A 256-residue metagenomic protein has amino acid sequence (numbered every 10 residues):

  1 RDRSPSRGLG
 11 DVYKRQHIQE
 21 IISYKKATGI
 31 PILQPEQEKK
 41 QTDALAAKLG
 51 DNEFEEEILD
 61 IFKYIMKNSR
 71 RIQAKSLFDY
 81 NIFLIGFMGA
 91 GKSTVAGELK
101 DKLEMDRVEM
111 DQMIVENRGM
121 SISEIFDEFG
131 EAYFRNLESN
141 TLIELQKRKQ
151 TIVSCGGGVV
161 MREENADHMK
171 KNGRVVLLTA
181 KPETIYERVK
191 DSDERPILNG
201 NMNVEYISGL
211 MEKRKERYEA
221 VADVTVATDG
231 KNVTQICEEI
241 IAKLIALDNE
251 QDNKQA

Functional and structural regions predicted by a protein language model:
D2-Y13: Single conserved hydrophobic/aromatic residue that forms the stacking wall/gate of nucleotide- or nucleobase-binding
R15-Y80: Extended, charge-rich alpha-helical interface modules
L84: Hydrophobic anchor at the beta1->P-loop junction of P-loop NTPases
F87: P-loop (Walker A) phosphate-binding loop of NTP-binding proteins
K92: Conserved lysine of the Walker
E98, K102, E212-A256: NTP-dependent small-molecule kinase module
E109-V159, N165-H168, E194-R195: ATP-dependent small-molecule kinase phosphotransfer cores that center on conserved nucleotide phosphate-binding segments
K171-E216: A glycine- and Lys/Arg-enriched "phosphate-lid" helix/loop adjacent to the NTP-binding pocket of small-molecule kinases
